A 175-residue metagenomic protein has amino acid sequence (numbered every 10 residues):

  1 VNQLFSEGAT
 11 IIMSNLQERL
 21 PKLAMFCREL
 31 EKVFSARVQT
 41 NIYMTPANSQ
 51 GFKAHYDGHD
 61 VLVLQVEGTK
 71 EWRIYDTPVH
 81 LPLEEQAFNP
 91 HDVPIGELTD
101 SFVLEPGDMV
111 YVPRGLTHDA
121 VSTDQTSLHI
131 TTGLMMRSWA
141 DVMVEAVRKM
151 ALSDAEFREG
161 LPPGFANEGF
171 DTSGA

Functional and structural regions predicted by a protein language model:
V1-D108, L116-E156: Active-site region of the double-stranded beta-helix
K149-A175: Helix-loop elements that line ligand-binding/catalytic pockets
